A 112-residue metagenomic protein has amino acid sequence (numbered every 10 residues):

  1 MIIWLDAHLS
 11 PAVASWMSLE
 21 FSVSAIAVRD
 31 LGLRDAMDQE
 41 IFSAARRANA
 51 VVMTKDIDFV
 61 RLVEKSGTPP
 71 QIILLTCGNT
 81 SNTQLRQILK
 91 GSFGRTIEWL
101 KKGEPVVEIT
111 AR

Functional and structural regions predicted by a protein language model:
M1-I2, R112: Intrinsically disordered, low-complexity and often Lys/Arg-enriched segments
I2-V51: N-terminal first-folded block
P11, F59-R61, S81: Glycine-rich nucleotide phosphate-binding loop and flanking beta-alpha elements of Rossmann-like dinucleotide-binding
G32-R46, D56, L75-F93: Histidine- and aromatic-rich ligand-binding microenvironments
A45-V63: Acidic, metal-binding active-site segment of PIN/NYN-like and related structure-specific nucleases
E64-P69: Glycine-rich loop at the start of a catalytic domain that most often binds anionic cofactors/ligands
P70-R112: C-terminal structural segments of small proteins and small subunits
